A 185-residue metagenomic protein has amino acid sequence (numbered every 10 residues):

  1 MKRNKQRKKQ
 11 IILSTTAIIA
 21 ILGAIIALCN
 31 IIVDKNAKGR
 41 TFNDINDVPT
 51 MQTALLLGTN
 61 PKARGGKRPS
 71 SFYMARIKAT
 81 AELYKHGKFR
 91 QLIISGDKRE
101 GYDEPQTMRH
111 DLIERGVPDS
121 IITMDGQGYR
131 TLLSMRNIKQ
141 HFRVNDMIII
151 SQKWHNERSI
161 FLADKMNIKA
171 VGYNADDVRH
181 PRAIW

Functional and structural regions predicted by a protein language model:
K2-N46: N-terminal type II signal-anchor transmembrane helix that functions as the membrane-insertion/stop-transfer segment
N30-W185: A structural signal for short, hydrophobic/glycine-enriched beta-strand patches
